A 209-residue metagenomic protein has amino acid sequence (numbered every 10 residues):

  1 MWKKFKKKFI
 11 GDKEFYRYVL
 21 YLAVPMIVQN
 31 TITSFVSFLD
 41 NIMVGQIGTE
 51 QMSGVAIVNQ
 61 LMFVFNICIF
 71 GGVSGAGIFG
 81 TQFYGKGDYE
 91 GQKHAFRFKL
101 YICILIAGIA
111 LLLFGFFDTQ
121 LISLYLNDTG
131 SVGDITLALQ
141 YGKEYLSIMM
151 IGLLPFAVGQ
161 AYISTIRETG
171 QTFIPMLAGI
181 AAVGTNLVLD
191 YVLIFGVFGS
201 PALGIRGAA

Functional and structural regions predicted by a protein language model:
M1-A23, G80-G152, S200-A209: Short alpha-helical transmembrane segments in multi-pass integral membrane proteins
Y16-F35, L39, L61, F65-C68 (+2 more regions): Residue-level signal for short hydrophobic patches within transmembrane helices of multi-pass membrane transporters
Y21, V44-F63, T136-Y141, I205-G207: Interfacial/gating helices of multi-pass transporter permease domains
M26, N30, I42, N59 (+5 more regions): Transmembrane alpha-helix boundary and packing residues in multipass membrane permease domains and related
F35-F38, Q46-T49, F83-K86, E168-T169 (+1 more regions): Helix-loop interface residues and adjacent transmembrane-helix termini in multi-pass membrane transporters, primarily
F38, I42, C68-G71, G108-T119 (+4 more regions): Membrane-embedded alpha-helical segments of multi-pass transporters/permeases
M52-L112, F156-P175: Small-residue-rich hydrophobic transmembrane alpha-helices
V183-A209: Membrane-interface helix-loop junctions in multi-pass transport and translocation proteins
